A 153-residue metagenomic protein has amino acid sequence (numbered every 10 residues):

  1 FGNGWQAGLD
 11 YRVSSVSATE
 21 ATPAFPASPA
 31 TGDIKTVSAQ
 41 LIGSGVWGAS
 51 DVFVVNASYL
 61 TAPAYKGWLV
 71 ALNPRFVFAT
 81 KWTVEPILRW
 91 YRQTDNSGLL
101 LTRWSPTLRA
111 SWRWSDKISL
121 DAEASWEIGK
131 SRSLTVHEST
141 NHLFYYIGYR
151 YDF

Functional and structural regions predicted by a protein language model:
F1-F153: Gram-negative and organellar
